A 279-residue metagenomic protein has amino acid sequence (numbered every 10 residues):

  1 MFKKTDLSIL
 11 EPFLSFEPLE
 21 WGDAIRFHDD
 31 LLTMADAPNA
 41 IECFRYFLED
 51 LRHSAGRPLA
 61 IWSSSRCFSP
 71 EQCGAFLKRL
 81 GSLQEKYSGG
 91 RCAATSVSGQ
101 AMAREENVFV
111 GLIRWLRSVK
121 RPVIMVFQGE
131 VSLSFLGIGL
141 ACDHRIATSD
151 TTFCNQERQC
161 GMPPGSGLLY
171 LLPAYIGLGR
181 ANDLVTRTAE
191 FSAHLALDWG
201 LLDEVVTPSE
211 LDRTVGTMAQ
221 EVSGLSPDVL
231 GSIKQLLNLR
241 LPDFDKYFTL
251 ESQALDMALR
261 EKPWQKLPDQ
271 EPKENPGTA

Functional and structural regions predicted by a protein language model:
M1-Q72: Conserved CoA-thioester-binding segment of acyl-CoA-metabolizing enzymes
L31-A35, S63-V108: Glycine- (often His-adjacent) and acidic-residue-rich active-site loop that binds/positions the CoA thioester
R104, V108-C160: Glycine-rich beta-to-alpha active-site loop
R114, L136-G137, Y170, N182 (+1 more regions): Alpha-helical segments flanking ligand/cofactor-binding loops in enzyme cores
I138-L140, A196, V215, E271: Hydrophobic/aromatic residues within transmembrane alpha-helices of multi-pass small-molecule transporters
H144, D183, R187-A189, L195 (+2 more regions): Well-ordered beta-strand positions
I146-T151, P163, L202-T249, P276-A279: C-terminal long alpha-helix characteristic of the crotonase
L169-G179: Hydrophobic, secondary-structure "cap" segments at the distal end of domains
